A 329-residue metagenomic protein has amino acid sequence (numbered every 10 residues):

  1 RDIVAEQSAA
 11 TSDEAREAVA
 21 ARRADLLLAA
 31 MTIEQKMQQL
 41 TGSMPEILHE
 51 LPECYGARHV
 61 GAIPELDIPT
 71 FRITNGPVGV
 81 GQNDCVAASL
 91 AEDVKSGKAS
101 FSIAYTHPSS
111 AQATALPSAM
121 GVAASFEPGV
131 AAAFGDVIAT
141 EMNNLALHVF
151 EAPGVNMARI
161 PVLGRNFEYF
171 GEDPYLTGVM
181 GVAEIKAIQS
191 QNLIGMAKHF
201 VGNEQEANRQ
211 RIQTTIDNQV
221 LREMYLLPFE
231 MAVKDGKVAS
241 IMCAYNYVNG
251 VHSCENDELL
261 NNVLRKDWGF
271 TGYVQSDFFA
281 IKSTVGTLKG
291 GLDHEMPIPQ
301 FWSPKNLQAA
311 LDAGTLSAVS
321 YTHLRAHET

Functional and structural regions predicted by a protein language model:
R1-E328: Glycoside hydrolase catalytic-domain context in secreted enzymes
